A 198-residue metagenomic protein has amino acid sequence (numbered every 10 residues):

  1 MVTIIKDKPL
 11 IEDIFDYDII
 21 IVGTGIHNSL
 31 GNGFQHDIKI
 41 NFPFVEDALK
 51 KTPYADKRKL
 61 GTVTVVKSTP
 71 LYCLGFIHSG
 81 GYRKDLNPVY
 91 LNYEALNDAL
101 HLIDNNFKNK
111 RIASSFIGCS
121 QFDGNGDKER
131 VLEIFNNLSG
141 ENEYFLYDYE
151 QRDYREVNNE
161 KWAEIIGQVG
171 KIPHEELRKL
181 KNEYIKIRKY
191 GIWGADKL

Functional and structural regions predicted by a protein language model:
M1-L198: Macrodomain-like recognition of ADP-ribose-binding/processing modules
